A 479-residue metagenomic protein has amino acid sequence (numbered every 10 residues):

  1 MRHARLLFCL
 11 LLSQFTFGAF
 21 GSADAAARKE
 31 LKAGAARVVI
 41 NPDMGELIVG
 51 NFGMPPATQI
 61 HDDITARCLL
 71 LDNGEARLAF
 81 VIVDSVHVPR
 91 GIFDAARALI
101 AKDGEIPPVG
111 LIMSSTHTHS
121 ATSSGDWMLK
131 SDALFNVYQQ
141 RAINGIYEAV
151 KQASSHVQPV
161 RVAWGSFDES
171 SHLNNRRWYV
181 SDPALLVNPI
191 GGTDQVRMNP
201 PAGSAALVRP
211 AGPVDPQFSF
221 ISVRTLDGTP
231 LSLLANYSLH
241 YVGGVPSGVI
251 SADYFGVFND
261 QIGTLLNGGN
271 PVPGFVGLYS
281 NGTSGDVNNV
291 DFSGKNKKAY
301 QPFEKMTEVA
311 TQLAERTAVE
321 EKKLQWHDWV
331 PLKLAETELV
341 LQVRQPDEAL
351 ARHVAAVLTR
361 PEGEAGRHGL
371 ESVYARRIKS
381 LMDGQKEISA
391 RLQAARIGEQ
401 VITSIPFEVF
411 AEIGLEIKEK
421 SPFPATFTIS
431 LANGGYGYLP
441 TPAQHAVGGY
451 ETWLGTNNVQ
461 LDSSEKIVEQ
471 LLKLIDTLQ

Functional and structural regions predicted by a protein language model:
M1-R5: Positively charged n-region of N-terminal signal peptides that target proteins for export
L7-G18: Bacterial N-terminal signal peptides
F17-A19, I190-G191: Intrinsically disordered, low-complexity repeat segments enriched in small/polar residues
G18-A27: Boundary at the C-terminal end of the N-terminal hydrophobic targeting segment
A26-S114, T118-F275, S280-E308, E321 (+1 more regions): Conserved beta-alpha junction segments in alpha/beta enzyme cores
